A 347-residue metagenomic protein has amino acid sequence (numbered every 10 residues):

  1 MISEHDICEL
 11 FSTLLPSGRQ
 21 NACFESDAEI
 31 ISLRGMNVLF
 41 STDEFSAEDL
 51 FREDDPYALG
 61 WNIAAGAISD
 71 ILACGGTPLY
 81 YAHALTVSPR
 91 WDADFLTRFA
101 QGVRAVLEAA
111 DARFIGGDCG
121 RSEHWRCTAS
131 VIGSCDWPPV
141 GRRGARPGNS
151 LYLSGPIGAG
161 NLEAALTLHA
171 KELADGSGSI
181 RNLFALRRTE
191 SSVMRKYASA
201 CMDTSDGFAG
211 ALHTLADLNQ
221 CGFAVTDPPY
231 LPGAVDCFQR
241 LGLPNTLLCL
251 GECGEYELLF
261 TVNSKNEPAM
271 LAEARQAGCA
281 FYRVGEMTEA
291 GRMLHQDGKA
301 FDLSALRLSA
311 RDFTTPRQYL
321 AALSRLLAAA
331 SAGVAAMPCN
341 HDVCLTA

Functional and structural regions predicted by a protein language model:
M1-D55, C74, H83, Q101-V106 (+2 more regions): Extreme N-terminal cap/leader segments of soluble proteins
Q20-E25, D118-G120, S205, C221-G233 (+2 more regions): Beta-strand->loop->alpha-helix junctions that form or flank phosphate-binding loops in nucleotide-handling enzymes
G35-V38, F45-S46, P78-L166, E286: Glycine-rich anion-binding loops of enzyme active sites
P56-Y80, F99-A109, T189, V193 (+1 more regions): Small-aliphatic-rich amphipathic alpha-helix that forms the alpha element of a beta-alpha
S88-W91, R181-G254: Active-site-proximal betaalpha loop/short-helix elements that scaffold phosphoryl/nucleotidyl transfer chemistry
E163-I180: Short, compositionally biased
T261-P268: Helix N-cap motif at beta-to-alpha junctions
L271-A347: Acidic, Ser/Thr/Pro-rich beta/coil linker or hinge segments at domain junctions
